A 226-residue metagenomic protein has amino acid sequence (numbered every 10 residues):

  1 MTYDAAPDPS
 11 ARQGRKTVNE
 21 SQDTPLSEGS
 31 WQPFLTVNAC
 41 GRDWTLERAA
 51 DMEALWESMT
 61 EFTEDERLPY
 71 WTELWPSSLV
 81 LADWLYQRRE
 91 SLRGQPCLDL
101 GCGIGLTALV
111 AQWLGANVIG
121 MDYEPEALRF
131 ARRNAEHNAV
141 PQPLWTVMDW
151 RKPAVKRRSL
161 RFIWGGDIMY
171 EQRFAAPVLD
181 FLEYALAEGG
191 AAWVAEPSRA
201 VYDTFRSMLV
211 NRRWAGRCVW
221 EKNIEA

Functional and structural regions predicted by a protein language model:
T2-A226: S-adenosylmethionine-dependent methyltransferases
